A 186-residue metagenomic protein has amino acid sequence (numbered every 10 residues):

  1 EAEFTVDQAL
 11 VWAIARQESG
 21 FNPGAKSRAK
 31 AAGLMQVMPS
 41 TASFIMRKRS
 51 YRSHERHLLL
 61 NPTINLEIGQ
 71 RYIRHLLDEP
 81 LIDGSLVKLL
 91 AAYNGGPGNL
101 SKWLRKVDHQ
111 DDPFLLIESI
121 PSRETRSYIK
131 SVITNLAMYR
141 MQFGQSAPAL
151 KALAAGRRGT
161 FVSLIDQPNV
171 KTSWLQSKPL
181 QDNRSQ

Functional and structural regions predicted by a protein language model:
E1-S185: Catalytic glycan-binding domains that act on GlcNAc-containing polysaccharides
